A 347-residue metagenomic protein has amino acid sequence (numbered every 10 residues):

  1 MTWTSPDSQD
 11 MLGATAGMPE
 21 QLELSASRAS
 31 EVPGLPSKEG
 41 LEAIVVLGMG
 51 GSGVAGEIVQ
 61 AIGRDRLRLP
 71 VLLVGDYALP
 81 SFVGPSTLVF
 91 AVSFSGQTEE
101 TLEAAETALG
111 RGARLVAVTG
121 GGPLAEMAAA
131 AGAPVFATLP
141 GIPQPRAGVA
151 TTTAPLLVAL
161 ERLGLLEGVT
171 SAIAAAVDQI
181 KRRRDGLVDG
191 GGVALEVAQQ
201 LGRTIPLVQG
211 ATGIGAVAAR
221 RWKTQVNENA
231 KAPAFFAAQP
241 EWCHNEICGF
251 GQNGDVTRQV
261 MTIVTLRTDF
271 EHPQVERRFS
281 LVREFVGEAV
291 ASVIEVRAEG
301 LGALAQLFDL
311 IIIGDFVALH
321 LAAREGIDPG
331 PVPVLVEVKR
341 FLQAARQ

Functional and structural regions predicted by a protein language model:
T4-G17, L24-L35, E39-E42, I142 (+2 more regions): Active-site phosphate/pyrophosphate-binding segments
Q9-K38, P80-V83, A150, S292-L304 (+1 more regions): Conserved, well-structured ligand/cofactor-binding cores
E39-K181, T268-E271, E276-G287: Glycine-rich phosphate-binding loops that contact phosphosugars or nucleotide phosphates
A43, P70, A113-R114, I205 (+2 more regions): Residues at the starts of beta-strands that form the adenosine-phosphate
L73-D76, A232-C243, S292-L301: A generic structural motif
C248-P333: C-terminal active-site/capping subdomain that shapes the small-molecule cofactor and substrate pocket of enzyme
G330-Q347: Short, small/acidic-rich helices and loops at N termini and domain boundaries of DNA replication/processing enzymes
